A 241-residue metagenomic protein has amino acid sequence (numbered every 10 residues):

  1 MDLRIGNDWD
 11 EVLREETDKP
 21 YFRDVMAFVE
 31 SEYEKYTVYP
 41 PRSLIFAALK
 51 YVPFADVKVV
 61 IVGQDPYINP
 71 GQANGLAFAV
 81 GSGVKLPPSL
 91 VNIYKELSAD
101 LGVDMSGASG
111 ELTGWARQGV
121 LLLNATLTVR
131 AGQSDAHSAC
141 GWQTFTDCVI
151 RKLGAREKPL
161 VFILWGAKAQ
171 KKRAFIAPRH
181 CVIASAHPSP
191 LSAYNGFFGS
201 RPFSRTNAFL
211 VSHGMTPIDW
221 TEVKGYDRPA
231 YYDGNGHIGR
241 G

Functional and structural regions predicted by a protein language model:
M1-L13: Generic N-terminal amphipathic, Lys/Arg-enriched alpha-helix
L3, E15-V161, K168-A184, P188-A193 (+2 more regions): A polyanion-binding, active-site-adjacent surface
S212-R240: Charged phosphate-binding loop/patch that engages nucleotide di/tri-phosphates or the phosphate backbone of nucleic
